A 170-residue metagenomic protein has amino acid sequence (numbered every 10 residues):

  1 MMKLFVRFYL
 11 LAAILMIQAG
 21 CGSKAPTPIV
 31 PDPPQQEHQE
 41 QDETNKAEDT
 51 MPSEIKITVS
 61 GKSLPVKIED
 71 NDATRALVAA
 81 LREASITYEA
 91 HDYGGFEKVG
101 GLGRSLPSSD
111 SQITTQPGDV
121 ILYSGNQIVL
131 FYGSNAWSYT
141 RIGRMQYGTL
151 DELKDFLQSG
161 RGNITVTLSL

Functional and structural regions predicted by a protein language model:
M1-Y9: Bacterial N-terminal signal peptides that target proteins for export
L10-L15: Hydrophobic helical h-region of N-terminal Sec-dependent signal peptides in bacterial secretory/periplasmic proteins
I17-G20: C-terminal motif of bacterial Sec signal peptides marking the signal peptidase cleavage site
G22-K24: Bacterial signal peptide processing site
V30-K62: N-terminal low-complexity, Pro/Thr/Ser-rich intrinsically disordered segments that act as propeptides or flexible
T50-P52, G61-S63, D72, Q116 (+2 more regions): Extracytoplasmic
P52-G95: N-terminal secretory signal peptides
S85-L170: Glycine-rich active-site loops that engage anionic ligands at enzyme catalytic sites
